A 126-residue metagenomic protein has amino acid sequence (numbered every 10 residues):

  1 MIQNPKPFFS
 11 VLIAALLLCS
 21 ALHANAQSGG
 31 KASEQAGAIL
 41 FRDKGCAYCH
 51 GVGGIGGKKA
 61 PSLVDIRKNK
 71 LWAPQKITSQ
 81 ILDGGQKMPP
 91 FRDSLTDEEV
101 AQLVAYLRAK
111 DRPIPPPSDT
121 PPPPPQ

Functional and structural regions predicted by a protein language model:
M1-K31, P122-Q126: N-terminal export/targeting leaders of redox proteins
I2-P7, I81, K87, S94: Extended, non-globular alpha-helical segments
N4, I55, I66-N69, F91-S94 (+1 more regions): Surface-exposed loop/turn and secondary-structure junction residues enriched for glycine/proline
P7-F9, L63, F91, P117: Intrinsically disordered, low-complexity segments enriched in proline/serine/threonine
L16, D43-C46: Mature extracytoplasmic/luminal segments of secretory-pathway proteins
A26-Q35, I39, D43-K44, V52 (+1 more regions): Flexible coil segments in periplasmic/lumen-exposed cytochrome c-class electron-transfer proteins
E34-I39, Y48-D83: Gly/Gly-Pro-rich "capping" loops immediately C-terminal to redox-active cysteine motifs in periplasmic/lumenal
A60, M88-P89: Hydrophobic alpha-helix-in-membranes signature
